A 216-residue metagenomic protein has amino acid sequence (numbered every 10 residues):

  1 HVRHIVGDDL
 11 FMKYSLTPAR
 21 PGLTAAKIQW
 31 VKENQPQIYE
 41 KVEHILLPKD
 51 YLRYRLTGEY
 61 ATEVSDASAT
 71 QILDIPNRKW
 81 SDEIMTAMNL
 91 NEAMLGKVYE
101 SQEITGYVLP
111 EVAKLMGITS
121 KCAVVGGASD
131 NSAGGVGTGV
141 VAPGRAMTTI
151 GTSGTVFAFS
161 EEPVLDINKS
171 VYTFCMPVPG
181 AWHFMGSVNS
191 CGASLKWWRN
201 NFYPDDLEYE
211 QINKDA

Functional and structural regions predicted by a protein language model:
R3-A61, D66, Q71-D82, T86-N89 (+2 more regions): Active-site core segments that coordinate phosphate-bearing ligands/cofactors across diverse enzyme families
N89-E100: A conserved helix-loop-beta module that forms one wall/lid of the active-site cleft in ATP-utilizing catalytic domains
